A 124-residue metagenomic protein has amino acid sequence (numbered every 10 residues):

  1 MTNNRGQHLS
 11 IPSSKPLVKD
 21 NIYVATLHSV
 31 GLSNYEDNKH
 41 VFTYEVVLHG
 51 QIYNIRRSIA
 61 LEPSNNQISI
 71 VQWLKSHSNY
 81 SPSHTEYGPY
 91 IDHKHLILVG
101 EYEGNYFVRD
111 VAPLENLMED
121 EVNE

Functional and structural regions predicted by a protein language model:
M1-E124: Short beta-rich binding modules
